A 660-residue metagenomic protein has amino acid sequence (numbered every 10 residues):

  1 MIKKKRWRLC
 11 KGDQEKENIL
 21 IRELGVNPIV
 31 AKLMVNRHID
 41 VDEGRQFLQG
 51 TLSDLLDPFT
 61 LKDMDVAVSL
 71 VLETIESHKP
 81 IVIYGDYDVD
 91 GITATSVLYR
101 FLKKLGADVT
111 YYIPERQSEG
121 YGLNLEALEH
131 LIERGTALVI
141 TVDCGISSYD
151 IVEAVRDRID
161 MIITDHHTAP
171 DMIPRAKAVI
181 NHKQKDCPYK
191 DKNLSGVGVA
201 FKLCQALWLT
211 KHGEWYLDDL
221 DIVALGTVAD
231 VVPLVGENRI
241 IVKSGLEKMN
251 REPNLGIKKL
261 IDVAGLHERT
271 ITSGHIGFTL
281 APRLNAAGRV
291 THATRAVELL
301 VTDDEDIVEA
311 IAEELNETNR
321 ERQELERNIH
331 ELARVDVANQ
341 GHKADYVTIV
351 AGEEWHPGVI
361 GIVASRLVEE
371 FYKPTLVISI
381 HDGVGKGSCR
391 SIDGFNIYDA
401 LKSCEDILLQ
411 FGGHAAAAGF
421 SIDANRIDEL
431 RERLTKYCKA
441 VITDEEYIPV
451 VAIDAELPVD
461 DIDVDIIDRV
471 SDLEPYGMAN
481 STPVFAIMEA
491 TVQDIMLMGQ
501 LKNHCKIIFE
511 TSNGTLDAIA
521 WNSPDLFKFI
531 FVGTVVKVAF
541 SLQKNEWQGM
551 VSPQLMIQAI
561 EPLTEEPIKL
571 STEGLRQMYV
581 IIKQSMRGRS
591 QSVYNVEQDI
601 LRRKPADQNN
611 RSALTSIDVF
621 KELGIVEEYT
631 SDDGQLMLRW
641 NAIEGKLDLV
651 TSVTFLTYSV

Functional and structural regions predicted by a protein language model:
I2, C10-A137, R158, W208-E429 (+2 more regions): Hydrophobic helix-and-loop "lid/oligomerization" segment in the mid-to-C-terminal part of catalytic domains
E73, T168-N181, N339, F509-G514: Acidic-glycine-rich active-site phosphate/pyrophosphate-binding loop
Y87-G91, C144, H166-H167, H182 (+3 more regions): Generic detector of well-ordered alpha-helical packing
L98, K103, R239-R334, E369 (+2 more regions): Acidic, two-metal ion nucleic-acid-processing modules in DNA metabolism proteins
L131, A154-V155, F620: Generic structural signal for hydrophobic
V142-L194: Histidine/acidic-residue-rich, glycine-tolerant segments that coordinate divalent metal ions
H166-H167, H182, H356, H414 (+1 more regions): Histidine-centered active-site/metal-ligand motif
P174-V228: Short alpha-helices
